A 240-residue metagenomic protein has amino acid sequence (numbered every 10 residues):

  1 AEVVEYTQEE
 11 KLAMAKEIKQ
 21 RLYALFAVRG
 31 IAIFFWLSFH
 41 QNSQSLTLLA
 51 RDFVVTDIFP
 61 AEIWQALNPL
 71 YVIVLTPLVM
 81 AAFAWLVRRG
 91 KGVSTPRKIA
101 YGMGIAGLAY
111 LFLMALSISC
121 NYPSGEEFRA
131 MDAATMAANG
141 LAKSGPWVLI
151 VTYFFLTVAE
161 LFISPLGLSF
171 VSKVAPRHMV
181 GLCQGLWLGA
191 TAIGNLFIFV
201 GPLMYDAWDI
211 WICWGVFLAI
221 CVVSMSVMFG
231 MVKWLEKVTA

Functional and structural regions predicted by a protein language model:
A1-I58, F83-K91, M231-A240: Intracellular loop-helix junctions on the cytosolic face of multi-pass helical membrane proteins
R29, Y122-F162: Hydrophobic core of transmembrane alpha-helices in multi-pass small-molecule transporters, especially MFS/SLC-type
I58-F59, P146, R177-L186: Loop-to-transmembrane helix entry/capping segments in MFS-fold secondary transporters and related SLC/MFSD carriers
P60-R89, Y101-Y110: Transmembrane alpha-helices of Major Facilitator/SLC transporters
Q65-P77, Q184-I198: Glycine-rich segments within core transmembrane alpha-helices of 12-TM secondary carriers
Y101, W211-K233: Symmetry-related core transmembrane helices of the 12-TM Major Facilitator Superfamily/SLC fold
M114-A115, A192-M204: A gly/Pro-rich, aromatic-decorated transmembrane alpha-helix motif that marks the paired, flexible gating helices
F162-A175: Intracellular juxtamembrane helix-capping segments at the cytosolic ends of symmetry-related transmembrane helices
